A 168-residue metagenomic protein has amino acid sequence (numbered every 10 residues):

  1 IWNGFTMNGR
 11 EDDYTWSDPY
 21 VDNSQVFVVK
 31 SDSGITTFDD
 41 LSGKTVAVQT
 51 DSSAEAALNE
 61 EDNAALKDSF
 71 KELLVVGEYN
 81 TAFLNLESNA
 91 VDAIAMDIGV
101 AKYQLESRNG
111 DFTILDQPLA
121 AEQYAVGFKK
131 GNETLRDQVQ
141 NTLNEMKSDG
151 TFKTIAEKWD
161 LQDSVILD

Functional and structural regions predicted by a protein language model:
I1-D40, P118: Acidic, polar ligand-binding/catalytic clefts
I1-N8, N23, S31, Q49-S52 (+3 more regions): Beta->alpha turn/N-cap motifs
G4-D13, A57-E61, L84-A120: A ligand-binding cleft/hinge motif common to bilobed small-molecule-binding domains
E11, T15, D22-S24, L41-G43 (+4 more regions): Extracytoplasmic
V21-V29, I98, K102-N144, Q162-D168: Periplasmic-binding protein-like
S33, L73-L84, E122: Short helix-initiation/N-cap motifs at beta->coil->alpha
I35, D39-T45, T50-S53, K102 (+1 more regions): Extended ligand-binding regions for polar small-molecule ligands
S53-L73, G110, I114, N144-D168: Ligand-binding clefts/hinges and TM-proximal coupling segments of bilobed small-molecule sensing domains
